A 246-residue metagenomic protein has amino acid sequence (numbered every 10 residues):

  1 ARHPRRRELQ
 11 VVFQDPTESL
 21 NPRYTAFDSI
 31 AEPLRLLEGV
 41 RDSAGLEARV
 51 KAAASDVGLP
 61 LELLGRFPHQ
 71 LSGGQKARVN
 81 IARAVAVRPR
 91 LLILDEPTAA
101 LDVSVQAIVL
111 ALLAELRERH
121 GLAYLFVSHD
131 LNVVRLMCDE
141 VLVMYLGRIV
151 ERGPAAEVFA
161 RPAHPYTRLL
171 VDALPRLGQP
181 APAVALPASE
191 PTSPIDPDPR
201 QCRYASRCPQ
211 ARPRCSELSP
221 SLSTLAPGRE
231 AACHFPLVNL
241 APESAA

Functional and structural regions predicted by a protein language model:
R2, R152-A246: Short catalytic/signature loops enriched in Gly
D15, Y24-L36: Q-loop/switch helix immediately C-terminal to the Walker
A44-E62, V171-D172: Conserved ABC ATPase "signature" region
F67-L71, Q75: Conserved ABC ATPase signature
R88: Conserved catalytic motifs of ABC-family nucleotide-binding domains
L92-D95: Catalytic Walker B motif of ABC-type/P-loop ATPase nucleotide-binding domains
L101, V105-P180: P-loop NTP-binding/switch modules centered on Walker-like glycine-rich loops
